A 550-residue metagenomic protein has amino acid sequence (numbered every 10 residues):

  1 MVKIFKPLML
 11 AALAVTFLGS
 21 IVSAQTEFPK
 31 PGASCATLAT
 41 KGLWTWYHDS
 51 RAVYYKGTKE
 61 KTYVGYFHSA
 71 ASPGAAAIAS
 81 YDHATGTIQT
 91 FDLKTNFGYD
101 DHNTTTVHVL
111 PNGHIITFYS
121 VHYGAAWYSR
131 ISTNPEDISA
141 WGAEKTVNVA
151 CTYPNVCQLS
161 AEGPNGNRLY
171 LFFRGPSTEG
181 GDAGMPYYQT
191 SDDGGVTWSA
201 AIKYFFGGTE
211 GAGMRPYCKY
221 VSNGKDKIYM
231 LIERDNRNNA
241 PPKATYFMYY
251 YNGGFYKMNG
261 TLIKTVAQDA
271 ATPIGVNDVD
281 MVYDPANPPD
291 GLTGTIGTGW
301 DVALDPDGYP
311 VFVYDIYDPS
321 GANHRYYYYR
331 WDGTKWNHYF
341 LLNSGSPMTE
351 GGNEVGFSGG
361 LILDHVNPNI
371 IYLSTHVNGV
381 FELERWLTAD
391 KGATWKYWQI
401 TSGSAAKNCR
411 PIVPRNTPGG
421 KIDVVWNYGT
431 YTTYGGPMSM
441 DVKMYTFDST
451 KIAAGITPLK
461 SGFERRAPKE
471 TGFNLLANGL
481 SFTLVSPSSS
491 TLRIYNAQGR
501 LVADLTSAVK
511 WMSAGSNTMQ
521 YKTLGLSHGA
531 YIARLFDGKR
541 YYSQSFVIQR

Functional and structural regions predicted by a protein language model:
M1-L10: Bacterial N-terminal signal peptides that target proteins for export
K6, N367, Y541-Y542: Polar helix-capping/helix-linker motif
M9-S20: Bacterial N-terminal signal peptides
S20-E27, G499-R500: Bacterial Sec-dependent N-terminal signal peptides
Q25-A453: Extracellular, repeat-based ectodomains that mediate carbohydrate processing or recognition
T457-R550: C-terminal outer-membrane/trafficking sorting elements
